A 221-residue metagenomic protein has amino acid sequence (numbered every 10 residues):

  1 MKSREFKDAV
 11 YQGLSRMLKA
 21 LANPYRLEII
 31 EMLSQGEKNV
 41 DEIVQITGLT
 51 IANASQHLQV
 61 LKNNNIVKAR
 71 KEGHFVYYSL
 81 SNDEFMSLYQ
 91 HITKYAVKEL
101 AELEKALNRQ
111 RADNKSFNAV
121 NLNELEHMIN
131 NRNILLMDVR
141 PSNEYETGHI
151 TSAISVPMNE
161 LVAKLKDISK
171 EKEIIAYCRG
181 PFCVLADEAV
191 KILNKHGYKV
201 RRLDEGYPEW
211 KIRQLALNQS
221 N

Functional and structural regions predicted by a protein language model:
K2-L18: Short, Lys/Arg-enriched N-terminal segment that forms or immediately precedes the first helix of a structured domain
G13-A52, V76-S81: N-terminal helix-turn-helix DNA-binding core of bacterial DNA-binding proteins
Q45, Q56, K62-N63: Alpha-helical residues within the helix-turn-helix
L58-Q59, V76: Short, hydrophobic-biased segments on the C-terminal half of alpha helices that form "recognition helices"
K62-E72, S79: Beta-hairpin "wing" of winged helix-turn-helix
I66, I168-K211: Catalytic cysteine-centered active loop of the rhodanese-like fold, especially the PTP/DSP P-loop
S79-L135, V139-T147, Q219-N221: Flexible, polar/low-complexity N-terminal or interdomain linker segments that lie immediately upstream of folded
E124-F182, E188, S220: Positively charged, proline/Ser/Thr-rich regional signature most characteristic of the Rhodanese/CDC25-like
